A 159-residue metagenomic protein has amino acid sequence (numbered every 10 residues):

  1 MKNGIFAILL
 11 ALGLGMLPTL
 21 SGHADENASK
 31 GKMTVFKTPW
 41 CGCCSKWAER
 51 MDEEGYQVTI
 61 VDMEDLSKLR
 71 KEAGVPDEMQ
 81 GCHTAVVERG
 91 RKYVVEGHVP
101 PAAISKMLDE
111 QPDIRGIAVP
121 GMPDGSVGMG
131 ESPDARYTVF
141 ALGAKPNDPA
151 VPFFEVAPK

Functional and structural regions predicted by a protein language model:
M1-I5: Positively charged n-region of N-terminal signal peptides that target proteins for export
A7-L17: Bacterial N-terminal signal peptides
G22-E26: Boundary at the C-terminal end of the N-terminal hydrophobic targeting segment
N27-E49, E53-E54: Local sequence-structure signature of Cys/Sec-based thiol-disulfide redox active-site neighborhoods
C44, A48, M63-L66, P101 (+1 more regions): Extracytoplasmic/secreted envelope proteins and their assembly/folding machinery, especially bacterial periplasmic
D65-A73: N-terminal post-signal-peptidase region of extra-cytosolic proteins
E72, E78-K159: Thiol/selenol-based redox catalytic cores and closely related redox-interacting motifs
